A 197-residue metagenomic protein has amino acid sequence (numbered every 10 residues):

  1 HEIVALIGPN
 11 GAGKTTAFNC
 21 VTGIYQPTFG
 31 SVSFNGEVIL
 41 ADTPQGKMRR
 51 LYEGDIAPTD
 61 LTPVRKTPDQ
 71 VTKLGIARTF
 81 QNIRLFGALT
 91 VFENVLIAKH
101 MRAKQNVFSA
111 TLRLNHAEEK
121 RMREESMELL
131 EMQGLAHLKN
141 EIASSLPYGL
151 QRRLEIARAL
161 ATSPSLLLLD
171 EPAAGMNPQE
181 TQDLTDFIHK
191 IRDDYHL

Functional and structural regions predicted by a protein language model:
H1-L197: Glycine-rich phosphate-binding loops of nucleotide-dependent enzymes
